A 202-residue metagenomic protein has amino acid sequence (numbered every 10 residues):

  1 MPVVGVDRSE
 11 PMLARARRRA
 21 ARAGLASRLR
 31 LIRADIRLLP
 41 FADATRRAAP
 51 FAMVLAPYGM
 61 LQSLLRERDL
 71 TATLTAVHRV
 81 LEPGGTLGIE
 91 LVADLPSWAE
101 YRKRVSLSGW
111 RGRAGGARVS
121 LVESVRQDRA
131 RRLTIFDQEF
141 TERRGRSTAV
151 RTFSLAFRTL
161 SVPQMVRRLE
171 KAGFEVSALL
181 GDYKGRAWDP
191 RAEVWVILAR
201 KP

Functional and structural regions predicted by a protein language model:
M1-A42: Class I SAM-dependent methyltransferase SAM/SAH-binding core
V3, L87-G88, V176: A short hydrophobic/small-residue beta-strand
G24, L65, E82: Short conserved AdoMet
R37, F41-V54: A short acidic, Gly/Pro-enriched loop at the edge of an enzyme's catalytic core that lines a small-molecule cofactor
F51-D69: A short SAM/SAH-binding and catalytic strip from SAM-dependent methyltransferases
D69-P83: A short glycine-rich, Lys/Arg-flanked "PGG" loop and its adjoining helix->strand segment in the class I
G88-R167: SAM-dependent methyltransferase
A156-P202: C-terminal lobe and adjacent flexible extensions of AdoMet/dcAdoMet transferase-like proteins
